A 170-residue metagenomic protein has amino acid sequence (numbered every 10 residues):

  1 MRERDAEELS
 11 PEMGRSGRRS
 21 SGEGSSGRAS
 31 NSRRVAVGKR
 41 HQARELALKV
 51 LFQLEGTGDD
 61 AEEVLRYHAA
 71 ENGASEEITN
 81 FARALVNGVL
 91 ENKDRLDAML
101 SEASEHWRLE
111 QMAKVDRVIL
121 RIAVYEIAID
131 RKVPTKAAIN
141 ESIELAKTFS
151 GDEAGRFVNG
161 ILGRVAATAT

Functional and structural regions predicted by a protein language model:
M1-T170: N-terminal interaction/assembly modules
